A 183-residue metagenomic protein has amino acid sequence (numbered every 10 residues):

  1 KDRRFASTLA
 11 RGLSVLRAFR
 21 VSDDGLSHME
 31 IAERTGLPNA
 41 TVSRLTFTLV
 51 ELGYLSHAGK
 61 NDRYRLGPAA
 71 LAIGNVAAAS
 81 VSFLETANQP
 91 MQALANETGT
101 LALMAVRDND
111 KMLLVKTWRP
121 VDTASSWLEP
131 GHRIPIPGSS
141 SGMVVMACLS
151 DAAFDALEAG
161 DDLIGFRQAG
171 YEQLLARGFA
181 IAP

Functional and structural regions predicted by a protein language model:
K1-S80: N-terminal helix-turn-helix
R4, T8, I134, L163: Residue-level marker of regulatory loop/turn positions in helix-turn-helix DNA-binding domains and in histidine
S14-R17, M143-A147, E172: Generic alpha-helical structural context detector
S22, E97-T98, A176-R177: Structured helix-beta-strand junction loops
G53, L101-L103, A180-A182: A short linear hydrophobic-aromatic micro-motif
K60-L157: Amphipathic alpha-helical effector-binding/dimerization core of metabolite-sensing transcriptional regulators
T86-L94, A153-P183: Short, basic/aromatic recognition patches
